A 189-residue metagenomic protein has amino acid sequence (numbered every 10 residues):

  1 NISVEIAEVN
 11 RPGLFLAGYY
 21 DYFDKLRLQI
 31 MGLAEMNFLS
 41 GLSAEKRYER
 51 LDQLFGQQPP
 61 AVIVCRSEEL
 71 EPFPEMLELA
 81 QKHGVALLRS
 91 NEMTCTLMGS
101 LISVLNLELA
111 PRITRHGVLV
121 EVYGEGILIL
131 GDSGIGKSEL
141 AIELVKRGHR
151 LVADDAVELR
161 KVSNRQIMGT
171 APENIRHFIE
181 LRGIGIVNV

Functional and structural regions predicted by a protein language model:
N1-F55: Gly/Thr-rich phosphate-binding loop signature of adenosyl cofactor/nucleotide-binding cores
R27-I30, P60-I63, V85-A86, G126-L128 (+1 more regions): Structural motif
Q53, L79, E143-L144: Hydrophobic/aromatic ligand-binding patch that stacks against planar heteroaromatic rings of cofactors or nucleotides
P60-I63, S67-V104: Charged, amphipathic alpha-helical linker segments immediately N-terminal to NTP-binding catalytic cores
V104-G124: P-loop NTPase nucleotide-binding/switch module
L119, L128-L130, R150-V152, E158 (+1 more regions): Structured core elements
G124-V152: Glycine-rich phosphate-binding P-loop
A153-V189: Conserved nucleotide-sensing/catalytic segment adjacent to the nucleotide-binding pocket in NTP-handling enzymes
